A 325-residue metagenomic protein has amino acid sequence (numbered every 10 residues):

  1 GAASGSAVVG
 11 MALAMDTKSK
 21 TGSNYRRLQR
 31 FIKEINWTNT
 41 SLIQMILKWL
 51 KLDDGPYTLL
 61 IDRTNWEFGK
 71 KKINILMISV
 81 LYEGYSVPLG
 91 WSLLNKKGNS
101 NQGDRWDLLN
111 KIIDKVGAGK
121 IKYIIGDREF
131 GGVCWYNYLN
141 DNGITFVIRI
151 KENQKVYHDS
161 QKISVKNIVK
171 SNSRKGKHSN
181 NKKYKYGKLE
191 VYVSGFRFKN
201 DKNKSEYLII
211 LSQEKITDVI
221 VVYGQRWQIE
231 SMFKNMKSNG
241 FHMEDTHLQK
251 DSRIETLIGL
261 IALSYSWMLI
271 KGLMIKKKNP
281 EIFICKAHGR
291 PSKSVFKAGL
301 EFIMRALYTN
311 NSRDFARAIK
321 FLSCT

Functional and structural regions predicted by a protein language model:
G1-V8, S19, L42-Q44, D53-Y57 (+2 more regions): Single, function-defining residue in the core of a domain
A14, F31, N239: Short acidic/histidine-centered micro-motifs embedded in hydrophobic/aromatic stretches that mark compact functional
A14-R27: Short, basic interhelical loop/turn and adjoining N-cap of the next helix at nucleic-acid- or acidic-partner-contacting
Y25-Y85: Active-site-proximal, Lys/Arg-enriched surface segment that forms a nucleic-acid-binding/basic interface patch
